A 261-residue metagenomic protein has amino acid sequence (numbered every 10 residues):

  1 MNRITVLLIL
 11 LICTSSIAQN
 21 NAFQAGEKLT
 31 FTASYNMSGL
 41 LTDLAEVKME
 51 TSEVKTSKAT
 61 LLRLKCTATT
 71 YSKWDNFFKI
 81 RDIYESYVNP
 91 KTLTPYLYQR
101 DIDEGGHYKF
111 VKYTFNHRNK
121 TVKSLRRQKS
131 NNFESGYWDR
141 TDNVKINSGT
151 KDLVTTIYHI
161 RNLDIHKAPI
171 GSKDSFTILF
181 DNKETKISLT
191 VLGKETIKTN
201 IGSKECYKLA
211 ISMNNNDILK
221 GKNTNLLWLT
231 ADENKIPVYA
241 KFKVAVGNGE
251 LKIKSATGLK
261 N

Functional and structural regions predicted by a protein language model:
I4, A18, R118-T121: Intrinsic disorder/low-complexity detector
I4-T14: Sec-dependent N-terminal signal peptides
Q19-H117, N162-N261: Acidic, serine/threonine-rich low-complexity disordered tracts
R118-F180: Active-site/ligand-binding surface loops and adjacent short beta/alpha elements that line catalytic pockets across
